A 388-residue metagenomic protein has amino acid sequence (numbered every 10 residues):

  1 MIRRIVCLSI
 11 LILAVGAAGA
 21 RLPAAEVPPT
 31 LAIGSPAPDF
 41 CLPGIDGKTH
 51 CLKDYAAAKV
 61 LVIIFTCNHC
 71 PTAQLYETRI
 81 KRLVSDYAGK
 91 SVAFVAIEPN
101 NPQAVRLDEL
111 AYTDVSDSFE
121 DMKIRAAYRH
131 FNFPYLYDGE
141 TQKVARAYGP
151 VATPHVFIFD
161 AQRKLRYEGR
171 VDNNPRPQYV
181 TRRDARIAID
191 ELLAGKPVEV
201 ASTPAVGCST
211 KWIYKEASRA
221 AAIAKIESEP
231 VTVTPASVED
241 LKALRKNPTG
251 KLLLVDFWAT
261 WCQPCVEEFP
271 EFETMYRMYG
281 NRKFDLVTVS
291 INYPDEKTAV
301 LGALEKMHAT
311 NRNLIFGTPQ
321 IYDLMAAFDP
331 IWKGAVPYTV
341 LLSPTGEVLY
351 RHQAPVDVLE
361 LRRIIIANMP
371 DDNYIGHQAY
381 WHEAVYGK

Functional and structural regions predicted by a protein language model:
V6-A17: Bacterial N-terminal signal peptides
F40-L61, T232-L253, E273-Y279: A short beta-strand-turn-helix
C41, V115-T153, F157-I158, L165-R166 (+2 more regions): Short, internal strand/loop/helix patches that form the active-site neighborhood or redox-interaction surface
L42-D86: N-terminal, post-signal-peptide region of Sec/Tat-exported proteins
K59-L61, T66-H69, K251-L253, F257-W261 (+2 more regions): Short pre-active-site segment immediately N-terminal to redox-active cysteine/selenocysteine motifs in thiol-based
C67-R79, F257-T274: Conserved redox-active cysteine motifs that mediate thiol-disulfide chemistry, especially di-cysteine Cys-X(1-2)-Cys
S91-S116, F131-T141, K283-K297, A309-Q320: Thiol-based oxidoreductase modules, predominantly thioredoxin-like and allied folds used for disulfide exchange
D160-V233, V336-K388: Thiol-/selenol-based redox modules, centered on thioredoxin-like and closely related oxidoreductase domains
